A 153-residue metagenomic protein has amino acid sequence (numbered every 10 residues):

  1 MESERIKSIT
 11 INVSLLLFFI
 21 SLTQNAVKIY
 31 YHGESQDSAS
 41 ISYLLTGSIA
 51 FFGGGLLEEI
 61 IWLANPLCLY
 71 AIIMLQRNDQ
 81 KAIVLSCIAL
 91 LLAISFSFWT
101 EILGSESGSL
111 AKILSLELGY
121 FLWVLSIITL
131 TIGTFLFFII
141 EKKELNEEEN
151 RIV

Functional and structural regions predicted by a protein language model:
E2-V153: Compact integral membrane and secretory-pathway proteins
